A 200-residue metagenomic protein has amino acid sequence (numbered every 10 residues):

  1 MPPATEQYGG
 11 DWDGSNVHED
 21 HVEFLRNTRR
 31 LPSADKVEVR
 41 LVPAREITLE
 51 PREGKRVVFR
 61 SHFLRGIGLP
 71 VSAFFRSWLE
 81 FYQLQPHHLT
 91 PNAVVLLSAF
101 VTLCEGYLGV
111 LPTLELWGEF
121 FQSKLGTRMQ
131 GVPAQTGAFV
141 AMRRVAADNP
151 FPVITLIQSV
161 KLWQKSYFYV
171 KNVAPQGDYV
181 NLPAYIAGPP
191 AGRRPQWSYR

Functional and structural regions predicted by a protein language model:
M1-R200: Residue-register detector that marks a fixed positional context within folded domains
